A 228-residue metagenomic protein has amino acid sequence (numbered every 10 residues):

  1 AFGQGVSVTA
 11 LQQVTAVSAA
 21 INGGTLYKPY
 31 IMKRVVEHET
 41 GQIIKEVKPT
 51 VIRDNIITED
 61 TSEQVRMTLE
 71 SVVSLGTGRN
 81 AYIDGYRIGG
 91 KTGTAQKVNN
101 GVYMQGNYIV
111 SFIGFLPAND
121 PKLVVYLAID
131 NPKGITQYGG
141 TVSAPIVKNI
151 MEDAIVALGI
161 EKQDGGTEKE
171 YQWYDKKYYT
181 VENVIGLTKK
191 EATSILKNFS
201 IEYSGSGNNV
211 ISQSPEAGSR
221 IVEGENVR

Functional and structural regions predicted by a protein language model:
A1-I52, L69-G159: Active-site beta-strand/loop architecture of penicillin-binding DD-peptidases
N55-T61: A conserved catalytic-loop motif detector
G85, N99, L127-R228: Ligand-recognition elements built from short beta-strands and adjacent flexible loops
